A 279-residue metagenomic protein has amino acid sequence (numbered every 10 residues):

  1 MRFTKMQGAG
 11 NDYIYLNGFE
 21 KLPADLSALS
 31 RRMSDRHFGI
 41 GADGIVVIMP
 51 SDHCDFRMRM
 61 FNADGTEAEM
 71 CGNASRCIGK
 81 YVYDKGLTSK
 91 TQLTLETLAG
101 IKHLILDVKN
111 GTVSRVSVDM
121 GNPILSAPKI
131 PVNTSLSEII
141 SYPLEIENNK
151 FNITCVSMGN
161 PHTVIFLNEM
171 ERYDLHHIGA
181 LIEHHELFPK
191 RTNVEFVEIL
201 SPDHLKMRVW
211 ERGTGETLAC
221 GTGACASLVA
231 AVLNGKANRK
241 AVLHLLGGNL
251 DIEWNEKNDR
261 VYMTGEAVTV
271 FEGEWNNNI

Functional and structural regions predicted by a protein language model:
M1-K21, V118, S135-L136, S141-V156: N-terminal, positively charged, Ser/Thr/Ala/Gly-biased leader segments that form transit/presequence-like amphipathic
M1-T112, T163-I279: A glycine-rich beta-to-alpha transition motif near the start of alpha/beta enzyme domains, typified by
I105, D119, P131, P143-E145 (+1 more regions): Generic structural detector for well-ordered beta-strands
R115-S117, G121-P123: Membrane helix-loop-helix hairpins that form the core translocation module of multi-pass transporters
I124-P128: Short, charged/polar, Gly/Pro-enriched secondary-structure boundary elements
